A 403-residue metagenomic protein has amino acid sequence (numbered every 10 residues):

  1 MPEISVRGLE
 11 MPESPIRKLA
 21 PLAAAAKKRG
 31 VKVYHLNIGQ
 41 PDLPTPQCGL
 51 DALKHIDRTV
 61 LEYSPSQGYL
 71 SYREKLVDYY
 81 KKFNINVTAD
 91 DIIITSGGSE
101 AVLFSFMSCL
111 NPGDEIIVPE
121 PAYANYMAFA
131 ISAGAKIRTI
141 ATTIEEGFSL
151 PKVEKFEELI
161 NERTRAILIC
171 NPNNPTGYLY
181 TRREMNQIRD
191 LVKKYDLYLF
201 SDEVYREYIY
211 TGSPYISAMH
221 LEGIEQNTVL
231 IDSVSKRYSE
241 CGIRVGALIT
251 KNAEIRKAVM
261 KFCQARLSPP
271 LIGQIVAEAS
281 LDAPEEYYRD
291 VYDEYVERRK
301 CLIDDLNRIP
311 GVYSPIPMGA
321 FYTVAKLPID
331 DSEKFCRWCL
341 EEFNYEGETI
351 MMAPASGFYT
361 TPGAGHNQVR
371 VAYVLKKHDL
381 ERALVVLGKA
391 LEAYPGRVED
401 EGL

Functional and structural regions predicted by a protein language model:
P2-I4, G8-S14, L19-Y34, I38-I56 (+1 more regions): PLP-dependent class I/II
T59: Basic nucleic-acid-binding alpha-helical/helix-turn surface characteristic of O6-alkylguanine DNA
Y63-S96: Conserved N-terminal alpha-helix of the aminotransferase class I/II PLP-enzyme fold
